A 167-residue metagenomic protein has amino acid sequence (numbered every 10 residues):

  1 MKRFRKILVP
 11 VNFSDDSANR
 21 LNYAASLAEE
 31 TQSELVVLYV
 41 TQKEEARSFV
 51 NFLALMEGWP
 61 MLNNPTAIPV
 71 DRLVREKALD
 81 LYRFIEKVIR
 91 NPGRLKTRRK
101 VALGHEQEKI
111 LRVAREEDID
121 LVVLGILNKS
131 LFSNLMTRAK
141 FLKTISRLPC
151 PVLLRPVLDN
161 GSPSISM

Functional and structural regions predicted by a protein language model:
K2-N64, R147: Small/aliphatic-rich secondary-structure junction motif
Y23, R72-I85, K109: Short, solvent-exposed amphipathic alpha-helices that sit in or adjacent to ligand/effector-binding or catalytic
A25, E86, L142-K143: Active-site phosphate/pyrophosphate- and oxyanion-stabilizing loops and adjacent acidic/basic residues in soluble
V36-L38, E45, R98-A102, L153: General small-molecule cofactor/ligand-binding pocket signal
G58-L79: A short acidic, glycine-rich active-site loop that binds or catalyzes chemistry on phosphate/adenosine moieties
R90-R98: A short helix-to-beta-strand connector/capping loop
V101-K109: Charged docking surfaces used in two-component/phosphorelay signaling
E108-M167: Gly/Ser-rich helix-loop-strand patches that form or flank binding pockets for ribonucleotide-derived cofactors
